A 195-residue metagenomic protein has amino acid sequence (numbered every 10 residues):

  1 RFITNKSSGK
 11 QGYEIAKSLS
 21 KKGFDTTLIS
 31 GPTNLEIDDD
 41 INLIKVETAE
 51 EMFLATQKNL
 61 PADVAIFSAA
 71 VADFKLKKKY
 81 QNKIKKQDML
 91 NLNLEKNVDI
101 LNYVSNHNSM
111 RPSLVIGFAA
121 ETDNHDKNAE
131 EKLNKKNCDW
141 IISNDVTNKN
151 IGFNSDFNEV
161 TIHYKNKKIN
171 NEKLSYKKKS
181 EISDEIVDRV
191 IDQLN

Functional and structural regions predicted by a protein language model:
R1-T48: Glycine-rich phosphate/diphosphate-binding loop of Rossmann-like nucleotide-binding domains
S8-G12, G31, A72, G117 (+1 more regions): Glycine-centered flexibility sites
S18, L76-S180, E185-N195: Glycine-rich phosphate/nucleotide-binding loop
T26, A65, V115-I116: Hydrophobic/aromatic residues located in beta-strands of well-ordered beta-sheets within soluble catalytic
S30, A70, Y164-N166: Short, small-residue-rich loop/turn micro-motifs
P32, E36, D40-N102, N106: A glycine- and small/hydrophobic-rich beta-loop-beta segment that serves as a flexible "lid/hinge" or phosphate-binding
